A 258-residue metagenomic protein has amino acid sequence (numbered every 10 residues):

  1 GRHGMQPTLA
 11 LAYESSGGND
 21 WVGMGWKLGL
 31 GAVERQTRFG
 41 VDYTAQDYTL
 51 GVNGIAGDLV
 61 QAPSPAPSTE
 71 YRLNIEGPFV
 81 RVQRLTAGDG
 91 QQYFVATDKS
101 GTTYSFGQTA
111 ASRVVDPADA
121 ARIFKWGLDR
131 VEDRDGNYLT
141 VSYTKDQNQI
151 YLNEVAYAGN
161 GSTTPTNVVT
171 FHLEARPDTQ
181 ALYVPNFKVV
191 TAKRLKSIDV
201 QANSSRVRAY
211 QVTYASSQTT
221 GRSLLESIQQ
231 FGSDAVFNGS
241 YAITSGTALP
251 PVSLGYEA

Functional and structural regions predicted by a protein language model:
G1-A258: Conserved catalytic cores of ATP-dependent inositol ring kinases
